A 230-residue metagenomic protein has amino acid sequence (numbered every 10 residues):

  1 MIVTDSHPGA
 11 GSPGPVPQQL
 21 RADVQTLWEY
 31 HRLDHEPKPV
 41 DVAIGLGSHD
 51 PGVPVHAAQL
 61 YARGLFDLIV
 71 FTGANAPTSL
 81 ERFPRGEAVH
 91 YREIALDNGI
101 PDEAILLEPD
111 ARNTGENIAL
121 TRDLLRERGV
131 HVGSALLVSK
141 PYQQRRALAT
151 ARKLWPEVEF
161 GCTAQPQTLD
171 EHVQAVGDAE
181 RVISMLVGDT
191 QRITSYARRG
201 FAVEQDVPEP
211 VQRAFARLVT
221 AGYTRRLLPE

Functional and structural regions predicted by a protein language model:
M1-L186, L227: A structural signal for short, hydrophobic/glycine-enriched beta-strand patches
G177-E230: A conserved mid-domain beta-alpha-beta active-site/ligand-binding segment of alpha/beta enzyme cores
